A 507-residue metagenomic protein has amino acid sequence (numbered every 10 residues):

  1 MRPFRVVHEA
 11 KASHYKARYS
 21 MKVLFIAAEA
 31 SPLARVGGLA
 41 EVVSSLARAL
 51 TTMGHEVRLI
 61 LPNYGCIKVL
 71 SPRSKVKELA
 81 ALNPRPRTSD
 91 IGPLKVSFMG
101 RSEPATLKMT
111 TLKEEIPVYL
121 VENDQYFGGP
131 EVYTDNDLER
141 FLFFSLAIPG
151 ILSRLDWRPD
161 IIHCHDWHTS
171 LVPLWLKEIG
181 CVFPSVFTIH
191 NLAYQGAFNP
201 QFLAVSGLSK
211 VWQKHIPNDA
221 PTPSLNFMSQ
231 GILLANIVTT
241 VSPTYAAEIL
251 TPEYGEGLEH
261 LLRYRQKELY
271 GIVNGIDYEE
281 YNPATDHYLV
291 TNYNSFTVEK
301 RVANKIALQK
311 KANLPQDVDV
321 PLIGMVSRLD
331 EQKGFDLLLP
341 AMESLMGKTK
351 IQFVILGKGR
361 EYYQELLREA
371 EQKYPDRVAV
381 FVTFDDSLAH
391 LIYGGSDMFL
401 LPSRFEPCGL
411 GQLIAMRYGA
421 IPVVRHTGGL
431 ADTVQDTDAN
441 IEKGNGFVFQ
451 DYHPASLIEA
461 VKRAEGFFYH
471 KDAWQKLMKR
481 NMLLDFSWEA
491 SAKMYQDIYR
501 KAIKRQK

Functional and structural regions predicted by a protein language model:
V6, K11-S13, A17: Short, low-complexity intrinsically disordered segments enriched in A/P/G/S/L with frequent Arg, especially at protein
R18-K507: Catalytic cores of nucleotide-sugar-dependent glycosyltransferases that transfer UDP/GDP/TDP-activated
